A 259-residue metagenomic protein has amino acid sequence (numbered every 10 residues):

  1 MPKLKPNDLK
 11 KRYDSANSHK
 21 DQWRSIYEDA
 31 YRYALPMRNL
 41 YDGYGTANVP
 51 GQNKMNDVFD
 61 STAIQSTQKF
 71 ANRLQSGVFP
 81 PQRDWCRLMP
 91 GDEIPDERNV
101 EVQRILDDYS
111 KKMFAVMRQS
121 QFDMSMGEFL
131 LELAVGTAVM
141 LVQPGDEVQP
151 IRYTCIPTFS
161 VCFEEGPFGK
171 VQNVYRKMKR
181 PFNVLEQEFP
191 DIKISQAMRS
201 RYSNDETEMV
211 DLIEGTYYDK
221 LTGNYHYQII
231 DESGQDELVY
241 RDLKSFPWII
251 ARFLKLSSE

Functional and structural regions predicted by a protein language model:
M1-D211, T216-Y225: Extended, helix-rich architectural segments
D211, D219-E259: Extended, charged amphipathic alpha-helical segments
